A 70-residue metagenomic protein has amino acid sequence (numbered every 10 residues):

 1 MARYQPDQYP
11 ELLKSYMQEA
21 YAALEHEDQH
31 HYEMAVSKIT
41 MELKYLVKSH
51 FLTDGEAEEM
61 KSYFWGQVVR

Functional and structural regions predicted by a protein language model:
M1-E33, K61-V69: N-terminal acidic leader/helix
H30-V69: Short, charge-rich amphipathic interface segments used for partner binding and complex assembly
